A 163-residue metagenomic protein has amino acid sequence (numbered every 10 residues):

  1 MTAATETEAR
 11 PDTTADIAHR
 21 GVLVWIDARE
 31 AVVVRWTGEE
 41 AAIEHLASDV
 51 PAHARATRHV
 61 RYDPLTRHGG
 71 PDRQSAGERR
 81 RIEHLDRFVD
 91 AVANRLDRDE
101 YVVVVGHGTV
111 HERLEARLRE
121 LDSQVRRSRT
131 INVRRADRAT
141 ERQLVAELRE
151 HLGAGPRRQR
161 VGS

Functional and structural regions predicted by a protein language model:
M1-S163: Terminal alpha-helical anchor/extension segments at protein ends
